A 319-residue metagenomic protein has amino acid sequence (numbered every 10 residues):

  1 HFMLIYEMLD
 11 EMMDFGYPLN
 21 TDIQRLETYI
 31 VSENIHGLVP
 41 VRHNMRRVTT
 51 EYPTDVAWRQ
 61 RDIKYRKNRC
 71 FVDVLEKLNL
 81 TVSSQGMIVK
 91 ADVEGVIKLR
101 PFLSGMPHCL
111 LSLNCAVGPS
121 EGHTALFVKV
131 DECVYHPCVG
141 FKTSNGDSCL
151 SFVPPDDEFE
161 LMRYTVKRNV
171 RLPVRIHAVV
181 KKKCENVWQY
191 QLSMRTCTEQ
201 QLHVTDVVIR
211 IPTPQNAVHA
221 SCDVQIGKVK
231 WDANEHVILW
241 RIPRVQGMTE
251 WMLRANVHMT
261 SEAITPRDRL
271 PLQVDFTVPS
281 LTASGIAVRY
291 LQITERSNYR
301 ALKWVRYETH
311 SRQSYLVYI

Functional and structural regions predicted by a protein language model:
H1-Y17: Elongated alpha-helical scaffolds
M3, Y17-N20, M87-I88, H203: Intrinsic disorder
L4-Y6, L26-S32: Amphipathic alpha-helical surface "interface" segments used for docking/oligomerization or membrane association within
M8-M12, Y29, V96: Alpha-helical recognition domains of nuclear gene-regulatory proteins
D14-Y29: Charged, gly/pro-enriched flexible loop segments at helix/strand junctions
I30-V31, P40-I319: Intrinsically disordered, low-complexity Ser/Thr/Pro/Gly-rich interaction regions that scaffold/cooperate
